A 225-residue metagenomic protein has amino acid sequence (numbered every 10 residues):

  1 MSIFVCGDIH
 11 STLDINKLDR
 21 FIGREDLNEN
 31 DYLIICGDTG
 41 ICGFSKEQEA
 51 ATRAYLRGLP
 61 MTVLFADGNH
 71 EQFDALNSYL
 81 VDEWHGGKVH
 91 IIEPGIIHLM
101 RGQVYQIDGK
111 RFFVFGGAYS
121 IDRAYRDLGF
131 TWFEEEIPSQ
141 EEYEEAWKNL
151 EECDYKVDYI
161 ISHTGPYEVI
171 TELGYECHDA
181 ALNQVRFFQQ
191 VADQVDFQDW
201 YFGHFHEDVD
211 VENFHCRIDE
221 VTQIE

Functional and structural regions predicted by a protein language model:
M1-F4, Q103-V114, Y159, V211-H215: Beta-strand-turn-beta hairpins that frame and shape the catalytic cleft of phosphate-ester-processing enzymes
S2, C6, T12-I107, Q184-F187 (+1 more regions): Core catalytic region of metal-dependent phosphoesterases/phosphodiesterases, especially metallo-beta-lactamase-like
I9-T12, T39-G40, N69-Q72, A118-Y119 (+2 more regions): Catalytic metal-binding/acid-base residues of hydrolase active sites
T62-A66, H85, H90, P94 (+1 more regions): Conserved beta-sheet core of the metallophosphoesterase superfamily
G87, P94, D108-D179: Active-site-proximal loop/helix segment associated with metal-binding centers of metalloenzymes
R101, G117, V221: Active-site donor-binding loop signature of nucleotide-sugar glycosyltransferases
